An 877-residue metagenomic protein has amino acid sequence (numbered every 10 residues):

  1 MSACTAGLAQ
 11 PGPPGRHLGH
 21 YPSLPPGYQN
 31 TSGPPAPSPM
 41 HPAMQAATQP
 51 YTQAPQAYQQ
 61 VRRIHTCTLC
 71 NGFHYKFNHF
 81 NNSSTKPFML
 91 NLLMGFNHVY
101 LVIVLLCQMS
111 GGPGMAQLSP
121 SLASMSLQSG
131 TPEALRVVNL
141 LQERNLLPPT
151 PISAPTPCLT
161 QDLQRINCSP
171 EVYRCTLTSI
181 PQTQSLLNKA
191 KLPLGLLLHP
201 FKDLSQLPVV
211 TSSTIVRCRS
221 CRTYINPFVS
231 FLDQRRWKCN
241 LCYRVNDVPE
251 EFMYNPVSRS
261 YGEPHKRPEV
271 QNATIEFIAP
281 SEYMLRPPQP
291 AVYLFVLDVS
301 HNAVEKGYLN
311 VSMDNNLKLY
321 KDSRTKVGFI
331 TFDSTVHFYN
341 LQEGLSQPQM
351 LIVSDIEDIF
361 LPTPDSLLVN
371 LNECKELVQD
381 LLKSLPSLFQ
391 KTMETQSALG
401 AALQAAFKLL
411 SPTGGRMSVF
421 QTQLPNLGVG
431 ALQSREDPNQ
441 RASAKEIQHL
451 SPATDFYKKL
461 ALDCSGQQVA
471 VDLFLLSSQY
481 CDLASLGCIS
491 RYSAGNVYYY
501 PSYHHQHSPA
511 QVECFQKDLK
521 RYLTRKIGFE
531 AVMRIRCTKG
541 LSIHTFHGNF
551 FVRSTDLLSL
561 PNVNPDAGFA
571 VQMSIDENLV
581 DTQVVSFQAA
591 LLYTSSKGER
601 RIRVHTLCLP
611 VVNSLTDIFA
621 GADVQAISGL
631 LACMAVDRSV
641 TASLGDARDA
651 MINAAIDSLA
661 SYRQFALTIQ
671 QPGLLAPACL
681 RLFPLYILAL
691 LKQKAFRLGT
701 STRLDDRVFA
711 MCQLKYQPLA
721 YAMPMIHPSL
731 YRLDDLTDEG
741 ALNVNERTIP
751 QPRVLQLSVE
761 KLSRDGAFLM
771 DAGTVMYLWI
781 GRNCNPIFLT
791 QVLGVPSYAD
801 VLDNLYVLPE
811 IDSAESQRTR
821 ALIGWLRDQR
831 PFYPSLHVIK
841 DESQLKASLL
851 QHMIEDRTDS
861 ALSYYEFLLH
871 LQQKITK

Functional and structural regions predicted by a protein language model:
M1-K877: Extended acidic, low-complexity intrinsically disordered regions
